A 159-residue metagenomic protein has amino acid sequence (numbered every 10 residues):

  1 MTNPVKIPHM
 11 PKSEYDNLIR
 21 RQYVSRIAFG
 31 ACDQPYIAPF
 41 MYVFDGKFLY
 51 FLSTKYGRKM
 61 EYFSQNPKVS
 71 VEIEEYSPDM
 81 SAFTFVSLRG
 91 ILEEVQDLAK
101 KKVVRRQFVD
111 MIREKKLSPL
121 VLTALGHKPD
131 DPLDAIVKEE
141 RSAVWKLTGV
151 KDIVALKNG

Functional and structural regions predicted by a protein language model:
M1-R20: Extreme N-terminal tail/first-helix region
K12, Y56-G57: Structural motif corresponding to alpha-helix initiation and N-cap regions
Q22-K55, E72: Short beta-strand segments
G30, Y76-S77, D131-P132: Short, solvent-exposed loop/turn elements at beta->coil junctions and helix N-caps that rim active or binding pockets
A31, I73-E75, T148-K151: Short, structured patches in soluble enzyme cores that scaffold and shape functional sites
T54, E74, K157-G159: Surface loops and adjacent helix of pleckstrin homology
R58-E93: Helix-adjacent hinge/juxtasegments
M80-G159: Charged, gly/pro-rich active-site loop segments
